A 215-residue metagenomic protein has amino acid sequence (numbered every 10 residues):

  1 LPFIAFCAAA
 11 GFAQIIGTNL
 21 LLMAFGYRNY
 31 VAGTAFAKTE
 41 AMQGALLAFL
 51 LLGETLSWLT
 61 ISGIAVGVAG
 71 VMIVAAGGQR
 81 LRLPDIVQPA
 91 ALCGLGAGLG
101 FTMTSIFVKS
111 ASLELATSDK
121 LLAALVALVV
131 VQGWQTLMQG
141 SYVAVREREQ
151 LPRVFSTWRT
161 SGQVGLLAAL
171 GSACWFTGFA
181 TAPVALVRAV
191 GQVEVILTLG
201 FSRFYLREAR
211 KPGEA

Functional and structural regions predicted by a protein language model:
L1-F12, T18-Y27, A69, A76-L95 (+2 more regions): Membrane-interface interhelical linkers
C7, A37, T60-I64, L128-Q132 (+1 more regions): Residue-level recognition of transmembrane alpha-helices in multi-pass small-molecule transporters/permeases
G11-F12, K38-T39, L99, L166 (+1 more regions): Short hydrophobic/small-residue motifs within alpha-helical transmembrane segments of multi-pass transporter-like
L21-S62: Membrane-interface helix-loop-helix junctions at boundaries between adjacent transmembrane segments
V31, S57, L122-L125, A185: Residues that define the loop-to-transmembrane-helix transition and helix capping in multi-pass membrane transporters
F36-L50, W134, M138, G171-C174 (+1 more regions): Alpha-helical transmembrane segments of compact multi-pass small-molecule transporters, enriched in specific families
G44-L59, L99-E114, L166-V184: Hydrophobic alpha-helical transmembrane segments in multi-pass integral membrane proteins
L46-L52, L59-G78, F201, G213-A215: Hydrophobic transmembrane alpha-helices of multi-pass small-molecule transport proteins
